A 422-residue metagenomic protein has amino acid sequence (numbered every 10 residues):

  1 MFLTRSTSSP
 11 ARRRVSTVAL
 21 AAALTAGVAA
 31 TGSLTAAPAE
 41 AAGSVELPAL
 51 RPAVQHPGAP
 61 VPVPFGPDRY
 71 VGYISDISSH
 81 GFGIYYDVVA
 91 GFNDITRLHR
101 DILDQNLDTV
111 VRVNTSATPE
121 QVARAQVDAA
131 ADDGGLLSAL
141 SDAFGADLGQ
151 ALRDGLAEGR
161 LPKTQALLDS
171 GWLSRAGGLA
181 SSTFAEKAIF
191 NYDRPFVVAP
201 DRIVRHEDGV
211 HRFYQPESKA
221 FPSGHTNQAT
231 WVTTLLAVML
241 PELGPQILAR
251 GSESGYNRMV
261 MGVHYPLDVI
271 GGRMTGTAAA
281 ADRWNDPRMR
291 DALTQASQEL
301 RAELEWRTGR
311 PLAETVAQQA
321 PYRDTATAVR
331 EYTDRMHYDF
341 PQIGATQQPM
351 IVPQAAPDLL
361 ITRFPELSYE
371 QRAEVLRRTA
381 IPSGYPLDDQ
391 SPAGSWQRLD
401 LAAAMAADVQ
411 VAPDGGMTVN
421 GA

Functional and structural regions predicted by a protein language model:
M1-A42: Secretory targeting and sorting signals
A42-V260, A302-E305, Y322-R323, A328-A422: Hydrophobic alpha-helical bundle signature of multipass membrane enzymes
H225-A229, V260-M289: Alpha-helical transmembrane segments that form the membrane-embedded catalytic/substrate-binding core of multi-pass
R288-V329: Amphipathic alpha-helical blocks and their helix-capping loop/short-beta junctions
